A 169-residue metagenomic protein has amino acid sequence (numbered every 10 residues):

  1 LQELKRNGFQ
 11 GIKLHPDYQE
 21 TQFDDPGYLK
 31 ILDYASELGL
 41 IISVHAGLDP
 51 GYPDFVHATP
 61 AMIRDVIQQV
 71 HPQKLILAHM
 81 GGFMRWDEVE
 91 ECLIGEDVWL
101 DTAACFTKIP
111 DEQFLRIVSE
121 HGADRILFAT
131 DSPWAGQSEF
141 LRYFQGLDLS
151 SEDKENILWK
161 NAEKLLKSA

Functional and structural regions predicted by a protein language model:
L1-G8, L29-L38, D65-H71, V89-G95 (+1 more regions): Acidic (Asp/Glu)-rich catalytic clusters
L1-P50, D54-H57, K108: Active-site gating/metal-coordination segments in enzymes
L4, I12, A35, H79 (+5 more regions): Conserved, mostly hydrophobic/aromatic
Q10-L14, I42-V44, L75-A78, V98-T102 (+1 more regions): Hydrophobic faces of well-ordered beta-strands that scaffold small-molecule active sites in alpha/beta enzyme cores
L48, G82, A104, W134: Short, glycine/acidic-enriched loop or turn micro-motifs at the edges of active sites
Y52-F55, A78-G81, A103: Glycine- and other small-residue-rich loops at beta-strand/loop junctions that grip anionic moieties
D54-M62, R85-G95, P110-V118, W134-G146: Histidine/acidic-residue-rich catalytic or RNA/ligand-binding cores of hydrolases and nuclease-related proteins
E120-R125, S138-A169: Mid-to-C-terminal alpha-helical segments outside catalytic/metal-binding sites
